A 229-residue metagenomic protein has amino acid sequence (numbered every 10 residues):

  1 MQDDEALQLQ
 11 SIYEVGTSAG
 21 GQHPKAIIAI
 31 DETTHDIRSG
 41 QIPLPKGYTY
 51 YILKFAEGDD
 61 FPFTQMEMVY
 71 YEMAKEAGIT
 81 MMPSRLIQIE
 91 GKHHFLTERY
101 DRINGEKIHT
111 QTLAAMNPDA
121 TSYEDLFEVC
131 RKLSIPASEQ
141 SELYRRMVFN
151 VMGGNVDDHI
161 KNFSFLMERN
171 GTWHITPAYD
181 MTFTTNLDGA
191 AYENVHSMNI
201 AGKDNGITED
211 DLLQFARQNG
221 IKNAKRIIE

Functional and structural regions predicted by a protein language model:
M1-I160, S164-E229: Phosphate/dinucleotide-binding and metal-coordinating scaffold of catalytic cores in nucleotide-dependent enzymes
